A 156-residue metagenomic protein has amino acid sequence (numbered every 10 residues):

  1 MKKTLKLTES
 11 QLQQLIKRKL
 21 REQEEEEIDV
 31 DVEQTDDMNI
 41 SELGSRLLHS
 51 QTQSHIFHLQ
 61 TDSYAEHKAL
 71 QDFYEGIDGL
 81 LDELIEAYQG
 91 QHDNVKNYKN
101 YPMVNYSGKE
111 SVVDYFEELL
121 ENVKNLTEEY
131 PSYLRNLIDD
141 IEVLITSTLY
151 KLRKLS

Functional and structural regions predicted by a protein language model:
M1-E33: Protein-protein interaction and targeting regions used for scaffolding, dimerization, and localization
K3, L7, Q11, M38 (+1 more regions): Alpha-helix boundary/N-cap detector
D31-S41: Short, charged, low-complexity amphipathic alpha-helix
S41, S45-L48, T52, Q71 (+4 more regions): Generic structural signal for well-ordered, non-transmembrane alpha-helical segments in soluble/cytosolic regions
H49-D72, Y130: Helix-loop segments that flank and shape redox-cofactor active sites
I56, Q60-S63, G90, N97 (+1 more regions): Heptad-repeat coiled-coil alpha-helices
A65-K96: Conserved alpha-helical segments that form or flank metal/cofactor-binding pockets of metalloenzymes
N100-S156: Acidic/histidine-rich alpha-helical segments that form the ligand environment of transition-metal centers
